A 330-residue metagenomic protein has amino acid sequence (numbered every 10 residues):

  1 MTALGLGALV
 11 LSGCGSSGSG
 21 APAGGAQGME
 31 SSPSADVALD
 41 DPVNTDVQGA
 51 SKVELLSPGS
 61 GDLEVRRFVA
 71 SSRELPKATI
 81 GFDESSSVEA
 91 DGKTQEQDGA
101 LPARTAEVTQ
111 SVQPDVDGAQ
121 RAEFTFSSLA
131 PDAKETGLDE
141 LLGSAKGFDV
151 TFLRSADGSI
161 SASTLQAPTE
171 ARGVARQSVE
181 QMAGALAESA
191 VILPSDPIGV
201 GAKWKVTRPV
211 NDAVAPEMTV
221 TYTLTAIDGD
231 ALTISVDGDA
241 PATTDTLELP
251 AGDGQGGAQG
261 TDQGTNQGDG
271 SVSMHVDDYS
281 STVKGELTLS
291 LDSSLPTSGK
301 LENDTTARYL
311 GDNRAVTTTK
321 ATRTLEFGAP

Functional and structural regions predicted by a protein language model:
M1-G7: Sec-dependent N-terminal signal peptides
V10-G13: C-terminal motif of bacterial Sec signal peptides marking the signal peptidase cleavage site
G15-L138, V206-P330: Acidic, serine/threonine-rich low-complexity disordered tracts
V116-G118, L142, I198-V200: Exposed regions on extracellular, virion, or secretory-pathway luminal proteins
G137-S178: Hydrophobic alpha-helical segments and helix pairs
R154, P197, L289-S290: Hydrophobic alpha-helical segments, especially N-terminal targeting/anchoring helices
R172-T225: Extracytoplasmic beta-rich ectodomain segments of secreted or membrane-anchored proteins
